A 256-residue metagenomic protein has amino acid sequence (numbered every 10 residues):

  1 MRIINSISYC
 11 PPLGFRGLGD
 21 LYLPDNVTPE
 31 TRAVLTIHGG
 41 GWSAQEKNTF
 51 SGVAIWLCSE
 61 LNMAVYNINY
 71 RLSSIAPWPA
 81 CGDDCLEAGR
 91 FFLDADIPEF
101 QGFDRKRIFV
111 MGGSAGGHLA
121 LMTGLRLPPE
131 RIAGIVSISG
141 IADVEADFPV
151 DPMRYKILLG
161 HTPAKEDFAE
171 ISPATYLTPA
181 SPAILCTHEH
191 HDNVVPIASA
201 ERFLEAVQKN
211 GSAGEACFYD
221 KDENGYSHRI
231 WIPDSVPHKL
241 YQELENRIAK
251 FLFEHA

Functional and structural regions predicted by a protein language model:
M1-T28: N-terminal cap/lid segment of alpha/beta-hydrolase-fold proteins
A44-A54, P79, A198: The serine-hydrolase catalytic nucleophile loop
N48-Y66: Short amphipathic alpha-helix adjacent to the substrate-entry channel of hydrolases
E87-V150: Primarily recognizes the serine-hydrolase "nucleophile elbow" in alpha/beta-hydrolase and SGNH/GDSL folds
G140-Y176: Mobile cap/lid helix-loop segments that gate and shape the active-site cleft of serine hydrolases
A180, C186-H188, D192: Short beta-strand/loop motif that positions the catalytic acidic residue of the alpha/beta-hydrolase fold
N193-R202: Conserved alpha/beta-hydrolase "acid-adjacent" motif
E201, N210-A256: C-terminal catalytic histidine-bearing segment of alpha/beta-hydrolase fold enzymes
